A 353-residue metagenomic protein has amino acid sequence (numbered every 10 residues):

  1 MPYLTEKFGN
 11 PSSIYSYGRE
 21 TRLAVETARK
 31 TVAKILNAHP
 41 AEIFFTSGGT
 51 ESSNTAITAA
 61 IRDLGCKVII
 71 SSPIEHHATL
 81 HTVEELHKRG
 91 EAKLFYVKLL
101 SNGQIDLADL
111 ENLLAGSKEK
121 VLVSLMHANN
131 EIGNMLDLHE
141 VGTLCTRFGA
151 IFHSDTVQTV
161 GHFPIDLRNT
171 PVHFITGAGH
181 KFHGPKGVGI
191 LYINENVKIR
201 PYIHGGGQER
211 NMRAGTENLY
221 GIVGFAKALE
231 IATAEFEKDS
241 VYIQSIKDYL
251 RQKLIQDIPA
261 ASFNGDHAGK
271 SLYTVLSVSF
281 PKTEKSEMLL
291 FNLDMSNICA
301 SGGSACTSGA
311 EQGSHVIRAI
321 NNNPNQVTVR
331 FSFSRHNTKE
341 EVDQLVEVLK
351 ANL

Functional and structural regions predicted by a protein language model:
M1-L353: Pyridoxal 5′-phosphate
